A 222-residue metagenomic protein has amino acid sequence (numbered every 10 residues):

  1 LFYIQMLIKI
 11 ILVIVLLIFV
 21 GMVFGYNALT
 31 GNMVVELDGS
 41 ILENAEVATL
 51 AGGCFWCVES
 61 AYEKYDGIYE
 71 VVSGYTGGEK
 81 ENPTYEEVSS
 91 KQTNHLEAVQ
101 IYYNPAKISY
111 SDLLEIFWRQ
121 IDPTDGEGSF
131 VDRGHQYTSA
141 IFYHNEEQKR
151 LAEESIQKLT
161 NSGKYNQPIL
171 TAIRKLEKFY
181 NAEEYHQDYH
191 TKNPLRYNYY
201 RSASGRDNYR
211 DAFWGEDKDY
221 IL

Functional and structural regions predicted by a protein language model:
L1-Q5: Short, Lys/Arg-enriched N-terminal segments with co-localized hydrophobic residues within the first ~10-30 amino acids
L7-L222: Flexible coil/turn and secondary-structure edge motifs
